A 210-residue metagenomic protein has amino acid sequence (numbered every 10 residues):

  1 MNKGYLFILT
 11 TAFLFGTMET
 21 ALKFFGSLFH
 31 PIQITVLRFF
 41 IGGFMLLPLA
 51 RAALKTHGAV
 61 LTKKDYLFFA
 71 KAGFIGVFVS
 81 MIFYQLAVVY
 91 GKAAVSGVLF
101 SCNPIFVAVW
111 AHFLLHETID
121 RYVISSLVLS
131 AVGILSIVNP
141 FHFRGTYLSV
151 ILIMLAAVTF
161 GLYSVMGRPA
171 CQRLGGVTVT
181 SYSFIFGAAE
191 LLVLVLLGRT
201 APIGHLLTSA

Functional and structural regions predicted by a protein language model:
M1-V36, G145-P169, A189-V193: Glycine-/small-residue-enriched transmembrane alpha-helix faces in small-molecule transporters and effluxers
K3-T11, G58-F83, L148-A156, G204-A210: Loop-to-transmembrane-helix transition segments
F13-G16, G73-F78, I82, I105-V109 (+3 more regions): Hydrophobic/small/kink-forming positions within alpha-helical transmembrane segments of polytopic membrane proteins
G16-T17, F40-F44, A131, A188-A189: Small-residue-rich packing faces within the transmembrane alpha-helices of Major Facilitator Superfamily
E19, A50, L54-A94, F100 (+1 more regions): Specific transmembrane alpha-helical segments of multi-pass solute transporters/efflux pumps, especially DMT/EamA
T20-P31, H57-A59, L86-V89, A93 (+2 more regions): Membrane-interface helix termini and inter-helical loops of multi-pass transporters
Q33-F44, Y84-T118, A156: Specific alpha-helical transmembrane segments that line the substrate/conduction pathway and gating interfaces
L46, A70, W110, I119-N139 (+2 more regions): Hydrophobic transmembrane alpha-helices of multi-pass small-molecule transport proteins
